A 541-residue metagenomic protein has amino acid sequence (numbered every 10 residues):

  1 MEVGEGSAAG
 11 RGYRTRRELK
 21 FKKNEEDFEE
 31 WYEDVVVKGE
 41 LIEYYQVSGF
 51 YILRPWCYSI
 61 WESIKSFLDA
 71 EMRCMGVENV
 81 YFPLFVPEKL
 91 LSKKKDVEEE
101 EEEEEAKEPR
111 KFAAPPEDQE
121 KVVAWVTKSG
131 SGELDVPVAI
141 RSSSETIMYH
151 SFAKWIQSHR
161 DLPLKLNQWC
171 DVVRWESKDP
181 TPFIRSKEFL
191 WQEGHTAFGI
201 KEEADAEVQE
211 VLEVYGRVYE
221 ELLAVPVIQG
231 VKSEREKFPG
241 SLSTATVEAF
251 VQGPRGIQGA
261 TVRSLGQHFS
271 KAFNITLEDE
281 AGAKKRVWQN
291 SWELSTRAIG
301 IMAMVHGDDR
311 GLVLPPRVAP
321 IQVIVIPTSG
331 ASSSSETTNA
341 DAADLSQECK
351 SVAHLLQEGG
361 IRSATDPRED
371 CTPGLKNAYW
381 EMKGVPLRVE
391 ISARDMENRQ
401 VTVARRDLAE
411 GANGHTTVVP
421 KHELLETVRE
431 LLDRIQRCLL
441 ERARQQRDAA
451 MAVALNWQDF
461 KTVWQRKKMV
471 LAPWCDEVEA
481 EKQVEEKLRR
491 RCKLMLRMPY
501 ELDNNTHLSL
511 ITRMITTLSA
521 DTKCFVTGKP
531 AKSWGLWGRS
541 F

Functional and structural regions predicted by a protein language model:
M1-F541: NTP/phosphate- and nucleic-acid-binding module
